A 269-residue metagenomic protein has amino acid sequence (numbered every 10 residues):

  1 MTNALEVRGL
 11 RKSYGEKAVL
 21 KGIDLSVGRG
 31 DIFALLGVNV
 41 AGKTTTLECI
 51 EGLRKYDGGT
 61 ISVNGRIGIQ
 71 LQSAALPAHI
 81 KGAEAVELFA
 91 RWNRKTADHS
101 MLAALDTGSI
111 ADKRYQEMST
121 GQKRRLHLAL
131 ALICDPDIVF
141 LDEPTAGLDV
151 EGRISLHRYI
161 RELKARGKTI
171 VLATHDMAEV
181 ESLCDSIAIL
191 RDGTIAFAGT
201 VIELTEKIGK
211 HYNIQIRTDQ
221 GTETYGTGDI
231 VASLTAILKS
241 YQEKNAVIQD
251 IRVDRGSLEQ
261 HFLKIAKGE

Functional and structural regions predicted by a protein language model:
E51: Helix-to-loop junction immediately C-terminal to a conserved catalytic motif
E87, T96-D112: Conserved ABC ATPase "signature" region
V139-E143: Catalytic Walker B motif of ABC-type/P-loop ATPase nucleotide-binding domains
V180-S182: A short, surface-exposed alpha-helical micro-motif characterized by mixed small hydrophobic and charged/polar residues
E203-E269: Short, charged/small-residue-rich alpha-helical element at the C-terminal edge of ABC transporter nucleotide-binding
